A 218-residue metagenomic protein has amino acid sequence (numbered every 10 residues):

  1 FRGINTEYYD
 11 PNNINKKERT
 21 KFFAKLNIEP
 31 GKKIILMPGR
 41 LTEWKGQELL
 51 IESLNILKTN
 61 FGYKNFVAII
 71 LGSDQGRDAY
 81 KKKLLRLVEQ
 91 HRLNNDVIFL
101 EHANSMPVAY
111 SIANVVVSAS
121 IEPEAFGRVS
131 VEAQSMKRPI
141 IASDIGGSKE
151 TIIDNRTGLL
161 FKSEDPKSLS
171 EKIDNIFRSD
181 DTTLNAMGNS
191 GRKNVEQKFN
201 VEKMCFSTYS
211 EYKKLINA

Functional and structural regions predicted by a protein language model:
I4, P38, V67-K82: Glycosyltransferase donor-sugar binding loop
D10-I28, L84-L85, T182: A short helix/loop element that forms part of the nucleotide-sugar donor recognition site in Leloir-type
A24, S168, N175, T182-K198 (+1 more regions): A short, well-ordered alpha-helix in the C-terminal region of glycosyltransferases
K33-K58, K82, L159, K167: A conserved mid-protein helix/loop that constitutes part of the nucleotide-sugar donor-binding site
G76-K81, N94-A103, A109, L159-L160: Active-site donor-binding acidic/aromatic loop of nucleotide-activated sugar and phosphosugar transferases involved
S111-A125, R138: Acidic donor-binding loop of glycosyltransferase active sites
P139-A142, I152: Short hydrophobic beta-strand element within catalytic cores of glycosyltransferases and related nucleotide-activated
D154-N155, L159-P166, N175-D181: Conserved acidic donor-binding segment of nucleotide-sugar-dependent glycosyltransferases
